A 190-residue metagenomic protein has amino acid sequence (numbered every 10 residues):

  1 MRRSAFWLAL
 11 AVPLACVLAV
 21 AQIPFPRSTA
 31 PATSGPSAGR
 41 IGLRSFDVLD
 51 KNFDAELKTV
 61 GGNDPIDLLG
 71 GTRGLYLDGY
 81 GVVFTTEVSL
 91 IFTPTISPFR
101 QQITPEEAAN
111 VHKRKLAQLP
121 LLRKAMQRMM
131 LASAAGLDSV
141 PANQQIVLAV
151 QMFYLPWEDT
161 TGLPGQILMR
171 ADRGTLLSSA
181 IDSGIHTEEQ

Functional and structural regions predicted by a protein language model:
M1-S4: Positively charged n-region of N-terminal signal peptides that target proteins for export
L8-V17: Bacterial N-terminal signal peptides
C16-A19, Q127: A generic alpha-helix preference that emphasizes hydrophobic side chains
P26-D78, V83: N-terminal leader/targeting segments
K58-R73, G79-T95, R100-Q190: Mature extracytoplasmic/lumenal regions of exported proteins
